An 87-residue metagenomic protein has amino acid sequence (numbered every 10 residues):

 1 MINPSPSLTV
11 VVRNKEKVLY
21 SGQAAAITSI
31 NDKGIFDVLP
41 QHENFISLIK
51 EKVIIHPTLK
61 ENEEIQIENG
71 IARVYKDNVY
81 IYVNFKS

Functional and structural regions predicted by a protein language model:
T9-S87: Compact, glycine-rich, soluble single-domain proteins
